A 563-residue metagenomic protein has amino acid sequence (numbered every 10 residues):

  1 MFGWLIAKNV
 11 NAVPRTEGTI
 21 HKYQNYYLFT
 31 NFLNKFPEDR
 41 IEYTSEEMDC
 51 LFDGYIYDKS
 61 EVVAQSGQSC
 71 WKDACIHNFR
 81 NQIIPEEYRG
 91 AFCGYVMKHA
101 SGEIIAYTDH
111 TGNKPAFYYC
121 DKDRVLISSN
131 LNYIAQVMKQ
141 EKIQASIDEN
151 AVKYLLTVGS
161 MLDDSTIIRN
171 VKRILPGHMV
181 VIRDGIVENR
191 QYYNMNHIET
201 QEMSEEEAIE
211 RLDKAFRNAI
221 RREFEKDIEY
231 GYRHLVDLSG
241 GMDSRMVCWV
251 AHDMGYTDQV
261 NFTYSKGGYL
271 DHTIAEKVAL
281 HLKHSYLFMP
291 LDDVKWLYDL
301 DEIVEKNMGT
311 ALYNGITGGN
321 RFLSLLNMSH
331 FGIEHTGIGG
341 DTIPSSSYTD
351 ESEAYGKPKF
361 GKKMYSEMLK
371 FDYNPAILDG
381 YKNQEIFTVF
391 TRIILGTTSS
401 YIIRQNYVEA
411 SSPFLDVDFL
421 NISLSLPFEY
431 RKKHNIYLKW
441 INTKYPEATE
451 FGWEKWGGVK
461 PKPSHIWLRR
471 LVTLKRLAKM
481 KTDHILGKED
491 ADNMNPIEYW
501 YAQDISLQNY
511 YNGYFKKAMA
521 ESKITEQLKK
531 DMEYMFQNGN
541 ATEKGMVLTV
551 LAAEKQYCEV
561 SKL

Functional and structural regions predicted by a protein language model:
M1-V294, S561: Cysteine-centered catalytic environments shared across enzyme families
I6, L28-F29, A74-C75, I134 (+7 more regions): Generic hydrophobic, helix-prone segments enriched in Leu/Val/Ile
N11, Q82, K142, G255 (+7 more regions): Short, flexible coil/linker elements and helix-boundary hinge sites characteristic of intrinsically disordered
A12-E17, Q24, E38, F428 (+2 more regions): Compositionally biased, intrinsically disordered low-complexity regions enriched in charged/polar residues
V13, S101-E103, D121, D184 (+4 more regions): ATP-dependent adenylate-handling active sites, centered on carboxylate activation for C-N bond formation
D73-N78, E87, V137, Y154-L155 (+13 more regions): Residues that form generic nucleotide/phosphate-binding pockets
N78-Q82, V158-G159, M308-G309, Y534-G539: Short loop/turn hinge sites at secondary-structure boundaries
E353, E447-Q537: PAPS-dependent sulfotransferase catalytic core
